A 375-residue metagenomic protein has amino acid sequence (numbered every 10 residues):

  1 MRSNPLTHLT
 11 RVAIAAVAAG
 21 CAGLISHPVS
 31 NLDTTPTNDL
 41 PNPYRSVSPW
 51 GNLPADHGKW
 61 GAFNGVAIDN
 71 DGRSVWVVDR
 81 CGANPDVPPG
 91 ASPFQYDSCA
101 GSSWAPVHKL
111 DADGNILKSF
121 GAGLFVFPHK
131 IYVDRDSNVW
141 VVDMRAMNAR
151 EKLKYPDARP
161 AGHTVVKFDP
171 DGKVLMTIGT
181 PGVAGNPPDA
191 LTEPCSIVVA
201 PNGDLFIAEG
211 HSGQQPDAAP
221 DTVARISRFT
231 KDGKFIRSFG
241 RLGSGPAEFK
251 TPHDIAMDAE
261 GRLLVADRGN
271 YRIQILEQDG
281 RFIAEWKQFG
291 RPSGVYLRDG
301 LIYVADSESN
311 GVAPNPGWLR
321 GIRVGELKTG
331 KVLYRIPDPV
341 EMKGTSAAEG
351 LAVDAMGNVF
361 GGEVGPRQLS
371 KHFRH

Functional and structural regions predicted by a protein language model:
R2-I14: Bacterial N-terminal signal peptides that target proteins for export
R11-G23: Bacterial N-terminal signal peptides
G23-H375: Eukaryotic scaffold repeat domains enriched in small/polar residues
